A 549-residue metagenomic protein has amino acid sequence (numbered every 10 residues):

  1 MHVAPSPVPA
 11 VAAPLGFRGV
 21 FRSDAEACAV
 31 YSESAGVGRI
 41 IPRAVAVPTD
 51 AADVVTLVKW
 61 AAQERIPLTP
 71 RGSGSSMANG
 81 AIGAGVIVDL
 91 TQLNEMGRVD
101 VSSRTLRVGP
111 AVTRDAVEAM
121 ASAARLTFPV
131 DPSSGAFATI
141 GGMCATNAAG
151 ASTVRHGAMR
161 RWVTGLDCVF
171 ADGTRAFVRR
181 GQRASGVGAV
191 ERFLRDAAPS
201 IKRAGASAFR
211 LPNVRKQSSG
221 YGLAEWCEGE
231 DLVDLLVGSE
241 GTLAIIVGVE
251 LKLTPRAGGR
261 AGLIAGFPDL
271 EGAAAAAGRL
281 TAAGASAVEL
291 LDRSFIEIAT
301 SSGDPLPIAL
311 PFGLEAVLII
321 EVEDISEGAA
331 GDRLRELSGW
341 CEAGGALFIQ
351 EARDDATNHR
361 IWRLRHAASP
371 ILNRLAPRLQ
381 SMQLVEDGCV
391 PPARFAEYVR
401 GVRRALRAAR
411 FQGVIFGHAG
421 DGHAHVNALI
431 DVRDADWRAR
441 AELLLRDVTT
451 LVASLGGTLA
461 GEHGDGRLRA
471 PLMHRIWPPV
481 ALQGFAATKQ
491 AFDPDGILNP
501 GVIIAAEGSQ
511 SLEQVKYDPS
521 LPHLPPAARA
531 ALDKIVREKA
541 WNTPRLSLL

Functional and structural regions predicted by a protein language model:
M1-Q63, S73-R104, S133, H156 (+8 more regions): N-terminal flexible segment immediately upstream of the FAD-binding catalytic core in FAD-dependent oxidoreductases
A13, G36-L68, V86, L90-S134 (+5 more regions): N-terminal glycine-rich flavin-associated loop
V20-A25, A46-P48, P67-G72, N79 (+16 more regions): General beta-strand structural signal in soluble alpha/beta enzymes
R22-Y31, V233-L443, T449-L451, L455-G456 (+3 more regions): C-terminal substrate-recognition/cap domain of FAD-linked oxidoreductases
A78-G83, E118-M120, I140-M159, A176-G181 (+13 more regions): Short acidic, glycine/serine/threonine-rich loops at helix termini
T113, A124, M143-T300, F312-I319 (+2 more regions): Mobile "lid/hinge" segments at catalytic clefts and subdomain interfaces of large enzymes
G466-A491: Acidic/histidine-rich catalytic neighborhood
L482-L549: Ferredoxin-type iron-sulfur electron-transfer modules and their immediate structural context
